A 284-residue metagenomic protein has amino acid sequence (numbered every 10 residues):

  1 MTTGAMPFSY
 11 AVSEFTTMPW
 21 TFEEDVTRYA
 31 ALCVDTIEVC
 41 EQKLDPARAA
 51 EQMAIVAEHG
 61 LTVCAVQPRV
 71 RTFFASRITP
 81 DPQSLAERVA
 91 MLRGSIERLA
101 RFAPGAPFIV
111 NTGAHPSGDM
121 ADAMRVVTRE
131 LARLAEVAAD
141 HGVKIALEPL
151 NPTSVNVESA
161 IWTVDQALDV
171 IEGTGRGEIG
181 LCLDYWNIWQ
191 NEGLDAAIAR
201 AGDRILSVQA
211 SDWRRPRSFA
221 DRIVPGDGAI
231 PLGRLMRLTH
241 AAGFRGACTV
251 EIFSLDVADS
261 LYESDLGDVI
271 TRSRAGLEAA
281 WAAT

Functional and structural regions predicted by a protein language model:
M1-C33, A57, G94-E97, P104-G105 (+3 more regions): Histidine-acidic metal/acid-base catalytic patches
T2-E14, A65-R77, T112-H115: N-terminal small/glycine-rich loop or linker at the start of catalytic domains across soluble metabolic enzymes
T16-M18, E41-K43, R69-T72, T112-P116 (+4 more regions): Active-site-proximal loop/turn and secondary-structure-junction residues that shape catalytic pockets, frequently
R28-A47, Q67-T72: N-terminal substrate-binding region of glycoside hydrolase catalytic domains
E38, A65, F108-I109, A146 (+2 more regions): Conserved beta-strand positions in the central sheet of alpha/beta enzyme cores
E38-E58, G118, V155: Glycine-rich, proline-tolerant flexible connector loops at the mouths of alpha/beta enzymes
T72-T79, P116-M120, P152-V157, P216-D221 (+1 more regions): A short acidic, helix-capping loop that chelates divalent metal ions and anchors anionic groups
I78-G180, Q190, G267-V269, G276: Active-site acidic/histidine proton-transfer and metal-coordination neighborhood in alpha/beta enzyme cores
